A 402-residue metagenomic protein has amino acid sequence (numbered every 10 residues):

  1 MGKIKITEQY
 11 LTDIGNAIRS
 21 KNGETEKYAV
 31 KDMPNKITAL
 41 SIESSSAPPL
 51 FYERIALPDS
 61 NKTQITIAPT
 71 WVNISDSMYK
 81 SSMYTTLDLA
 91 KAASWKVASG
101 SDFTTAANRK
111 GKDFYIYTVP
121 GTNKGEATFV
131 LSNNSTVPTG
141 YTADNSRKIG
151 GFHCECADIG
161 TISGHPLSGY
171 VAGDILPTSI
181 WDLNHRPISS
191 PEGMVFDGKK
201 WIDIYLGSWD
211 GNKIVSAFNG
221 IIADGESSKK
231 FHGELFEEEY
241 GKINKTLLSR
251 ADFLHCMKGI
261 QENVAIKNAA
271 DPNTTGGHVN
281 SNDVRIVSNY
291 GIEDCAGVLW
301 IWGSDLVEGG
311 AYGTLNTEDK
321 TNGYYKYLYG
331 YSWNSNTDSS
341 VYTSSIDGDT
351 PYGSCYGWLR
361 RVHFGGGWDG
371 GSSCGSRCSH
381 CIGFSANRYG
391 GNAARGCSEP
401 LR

Functional and structural regions predicted by a protein language model:
M1-E43, S135-V137, Y141-S168: Short, low-complexity N-terminal tether/leader segments at secretion or assembly junctions of large, surface-exposed
G15, F236-Y240, M257, G303-S304 (+1 more regions): Non-transmembrane alpha-helical segments in soluble domains of secreted/periplasmic/extracellular proteins
K36, S44, K242, L247-S249 (+1 more regions): Glycine-biased low-complexity/repetitive sequence motifs
E43-K112: Glycine-rich, flexible loop motifs
P49-P58, S75, S81-L87, G111 (+5 more regions): Acidic, serine/threonine- and proline/glycine-rich low-complexity repeats
A98, D102-F103, G111-D113, G121-A143 (+2 more regions): C-terminal, surface-exposed recognition/capping segments
C154-D294: Short aromatic-cysteine micro-motif
